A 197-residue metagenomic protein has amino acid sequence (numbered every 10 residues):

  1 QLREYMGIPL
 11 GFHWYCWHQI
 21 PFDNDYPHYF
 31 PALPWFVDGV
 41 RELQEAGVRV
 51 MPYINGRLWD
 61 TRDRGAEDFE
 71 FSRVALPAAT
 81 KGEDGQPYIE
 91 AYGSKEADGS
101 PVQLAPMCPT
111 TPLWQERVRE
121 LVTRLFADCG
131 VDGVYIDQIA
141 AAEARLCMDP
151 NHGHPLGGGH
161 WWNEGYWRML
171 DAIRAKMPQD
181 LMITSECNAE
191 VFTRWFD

Functional and structural regions predicted by a protein language model:
L2-Q19, D128-G133: Catalytic domains of carbohydrate-active enzymes, especially glycoside hydrolases
R3, V37-V48, L170-P178: Surface-exposed amphipathic alpha-helices with a cationic face
L10-W14, V50-I54, V134-I136, I183-S185: Hydrophobic faces of well-ordered beta-strands that scaffold small-molecule active sites in alpha/beta enzyme cores
C16-Q19, G56-D60, A140, C187-V191: Active-site-proximal loop/turn and secondary-structure-junction residues that shape catalytic pockets, frequently
Q19-D23, T61-R62, E143-C147: Short acidic/His/Gly/Ser-rich catalytic and metal-binding motifs that mark active-site loops of diverse hydrolases
I20-M51, G153: Aromatic-lined substrate-binding rim segments of carbohydrate-active enzymes
P34-E42, R49-C129: Active-site-adjacent "subsite" loops/lids of carbohydrate-active enzymes
A105-D197: Active-site neighborhood of glycoside hydrolase catalytic domains
